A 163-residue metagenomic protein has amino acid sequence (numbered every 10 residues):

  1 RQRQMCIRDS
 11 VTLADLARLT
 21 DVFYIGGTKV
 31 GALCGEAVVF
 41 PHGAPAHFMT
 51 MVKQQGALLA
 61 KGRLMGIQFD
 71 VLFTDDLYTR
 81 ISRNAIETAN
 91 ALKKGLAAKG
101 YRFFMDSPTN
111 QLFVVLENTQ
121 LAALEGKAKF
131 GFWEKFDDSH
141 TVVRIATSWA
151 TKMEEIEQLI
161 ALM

Functional and structural regions predicted by a protein language model:
R1, G27, T147: A cross-domain feature marking catalytic cores of carbohydrate-active enzymes and several ubiquitous metabolic/repair
Q2-I7: Short, small-residue-biased leader/transition segments that mark boundaries at the very start of proteins
R8-S10, E36, L116-E117, R144: Short secondary-structure transition/capping segments
V11-K99, F104-Q111: Active-site C-terminal subdomain of aminotransferase-like
N90, G95-M163: Conserved C-terminal alpha-helix-loop-beta "cap" of PLP-dependent enzymes that closes/shapes the active-site mouth
